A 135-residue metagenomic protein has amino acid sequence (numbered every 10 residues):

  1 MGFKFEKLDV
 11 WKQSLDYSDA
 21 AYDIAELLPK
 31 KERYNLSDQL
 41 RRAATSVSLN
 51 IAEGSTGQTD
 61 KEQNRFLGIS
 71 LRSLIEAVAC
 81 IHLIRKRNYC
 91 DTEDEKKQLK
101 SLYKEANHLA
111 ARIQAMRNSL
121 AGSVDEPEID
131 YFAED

Functional and structural regions predicted by a protein language model:
M1-E53, G57-D135: Short, C-terminally biased terminal segments at protein or domain edges
